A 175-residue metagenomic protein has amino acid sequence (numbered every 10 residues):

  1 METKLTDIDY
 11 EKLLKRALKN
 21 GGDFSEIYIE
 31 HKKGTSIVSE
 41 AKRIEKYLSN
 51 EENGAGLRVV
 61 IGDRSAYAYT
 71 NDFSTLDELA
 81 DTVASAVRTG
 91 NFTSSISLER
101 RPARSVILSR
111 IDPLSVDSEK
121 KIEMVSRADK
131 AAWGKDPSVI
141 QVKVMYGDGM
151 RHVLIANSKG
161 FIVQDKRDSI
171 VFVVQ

Functional and structural regions predicted by a protein language model:
M1-Q175: Active-site bordering "gate/hinge" segments that shape substrate access to catalytic or cofactor-binding pockets
